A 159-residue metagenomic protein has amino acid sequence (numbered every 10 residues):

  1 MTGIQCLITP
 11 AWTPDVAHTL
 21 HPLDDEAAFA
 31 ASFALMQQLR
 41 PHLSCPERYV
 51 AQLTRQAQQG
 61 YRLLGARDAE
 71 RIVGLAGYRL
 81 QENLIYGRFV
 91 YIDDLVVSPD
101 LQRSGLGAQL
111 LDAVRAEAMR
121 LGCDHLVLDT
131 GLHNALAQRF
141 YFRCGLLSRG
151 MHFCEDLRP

Functional and structural regions predicted by a protein language model:
Q5-C6, A11-G87, L111-D112, D156-R158: Acetyl-CoA-dependent GNAT
R62, D124, L147: Short acidic/polar active-site loop segments enriched in Thr and Asp
L64, G74-Y78, V90, L95 (+2 more regions): Conserved GNAT-family N-acetyltransferase fold
E82-I92, Q102, S148-R149: A conserved beta-turn-beta hairpin within the catalytic core of GNAT-like acetyltransferases that forms part
V97, R103-A116, R143: Conserved acetyl-CoA-binding loop-helix of GNAT-fold acetyltransferases
S98, G131: Residue-level recognition of the GNAT/N-acetyltransferase active site
A108, R120, L132-G150, E155: Conserved active-site alpha-helix within GNAT-family acetyltransferase domains
A118-T130: Conserved GNAT acetyl-CoA-binding A-motif
